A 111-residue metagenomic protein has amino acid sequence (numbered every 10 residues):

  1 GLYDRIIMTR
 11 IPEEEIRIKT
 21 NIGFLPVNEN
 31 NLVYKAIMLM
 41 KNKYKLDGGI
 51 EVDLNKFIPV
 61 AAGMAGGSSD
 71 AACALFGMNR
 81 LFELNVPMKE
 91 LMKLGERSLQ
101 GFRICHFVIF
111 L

Functional and structural regions predicted by a protein language model:
G1-A62, N79-M92, H106-F110: ATP-binding N-lobe of GHMP and related small-molecule kinases
S68-L81: Short, small-residue alpha-helix embedded
A72, I104-H106: Hydrophobic positions within alpha-helical membrane elements
